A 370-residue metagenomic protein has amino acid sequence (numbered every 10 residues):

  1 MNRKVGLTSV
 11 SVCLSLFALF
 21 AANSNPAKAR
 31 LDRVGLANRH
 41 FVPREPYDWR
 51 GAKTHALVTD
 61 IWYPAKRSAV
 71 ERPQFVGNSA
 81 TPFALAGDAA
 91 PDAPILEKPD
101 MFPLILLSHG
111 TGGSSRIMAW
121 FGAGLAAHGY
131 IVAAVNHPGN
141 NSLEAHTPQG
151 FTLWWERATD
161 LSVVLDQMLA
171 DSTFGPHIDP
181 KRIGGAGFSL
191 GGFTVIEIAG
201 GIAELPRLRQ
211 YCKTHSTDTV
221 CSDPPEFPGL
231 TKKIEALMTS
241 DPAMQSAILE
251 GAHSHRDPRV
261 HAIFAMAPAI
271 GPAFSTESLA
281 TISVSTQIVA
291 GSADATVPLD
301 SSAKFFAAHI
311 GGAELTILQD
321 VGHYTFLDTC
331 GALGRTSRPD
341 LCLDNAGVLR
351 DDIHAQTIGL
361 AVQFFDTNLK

Functional and structural regions predicted by a protein language model:
N25-I105: Domain-level recognition of soluble alpha/beta enzyme cores, biased toward histidine phosphatases/phosphomutases
P94-F102, T111-S142, A295-V297: Short substrate-entry loop that stabilizes the transition state in hydrolases
F151-G175, T214-T219, L249: Alpha/beta-hydrolase active-site loop
L169, G192-E204: Short glycine-enriched nucleophile-adjacent loop and the immediately C-terminal alpha-helix near the catalytic center
P176-G187: Alpha/beta-hydrolase fold nucleophile elbow
G271-P272, A293-V297: Acidic catalytic loop of the alpha/beta-hydrolase fold
I282, I288-A290: Short beta-strand/loop motif that positions the catalytic acidic residue of the alpha/beta-hydrolase fold
P298-F306: Short alpha-helix in the alpha/beta-hydrolase fold that links the catalytic acid
